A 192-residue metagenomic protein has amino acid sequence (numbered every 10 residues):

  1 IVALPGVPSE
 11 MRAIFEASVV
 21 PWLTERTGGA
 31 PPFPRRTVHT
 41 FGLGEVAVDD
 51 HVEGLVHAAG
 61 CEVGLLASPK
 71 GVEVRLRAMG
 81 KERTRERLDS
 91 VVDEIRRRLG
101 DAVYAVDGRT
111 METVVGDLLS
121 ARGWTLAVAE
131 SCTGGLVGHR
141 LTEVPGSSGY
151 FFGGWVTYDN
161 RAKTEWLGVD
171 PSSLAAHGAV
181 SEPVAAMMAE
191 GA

Functional and structural regions predicted by a protein language model:
I1-P5, T125-V128: Short glycine-rich or small-residue beta-strand-to-loop segments that form or flank ligand, phosphate, metal/Fe-S
A3-K70, R75-R77, R83-L88: Accessory alpha-helical/coil subdomains and C-terminal extensions that flank or cap enzyme catalytic cores
R85-A192: Short alpha-helical segments enriched in small residues
